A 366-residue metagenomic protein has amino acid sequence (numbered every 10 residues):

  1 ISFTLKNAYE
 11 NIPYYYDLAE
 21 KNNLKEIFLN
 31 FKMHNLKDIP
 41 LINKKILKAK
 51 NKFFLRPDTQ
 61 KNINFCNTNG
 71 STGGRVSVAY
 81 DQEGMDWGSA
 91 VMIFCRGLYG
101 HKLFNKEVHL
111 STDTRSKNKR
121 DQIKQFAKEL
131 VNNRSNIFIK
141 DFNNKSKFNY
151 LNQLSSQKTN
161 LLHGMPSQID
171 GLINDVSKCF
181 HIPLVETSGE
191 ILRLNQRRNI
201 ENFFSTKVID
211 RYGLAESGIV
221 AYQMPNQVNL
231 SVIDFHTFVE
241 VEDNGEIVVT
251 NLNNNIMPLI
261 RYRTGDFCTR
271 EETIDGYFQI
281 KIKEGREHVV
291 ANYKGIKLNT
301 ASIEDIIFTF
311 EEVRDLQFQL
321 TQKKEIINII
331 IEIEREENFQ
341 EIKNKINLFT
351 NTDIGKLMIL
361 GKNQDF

Functional and structural regions predicted by a protein language model:
I1-N67, G73-S89, I93-K106, D113 (+3 more regions): Nucleotide 5′-phosphate-binding alpha/beta core
L36-D38, N62-C66, R120-K124, D141 (+2 more regions): Short hydrophobic/aromatic-rich motifs at helix boundaries and adjacent loops
I42, I46-F54, L103-F104, F126-V131 (+2 more regions): Short N-terminal helix-initiation segments at or just after the protein's N-terminus
G70-S71, I233: A short acidic Gly-Thr/Ser loop motif
T72-A79, S135-N136, E240: Short acidic, glycine/Ser/Thr-rich loop/turn "cap" segments at secondary-structure junctions
R75, R115-K117, N254-M257: Short, acidic Gly/Pro/Ser/Thr-rich loop/turn segments
I93-K128, N136-K140: Conserved AMP-binding loop of ANL adenylate-forming enzymes
V131-F366: Active-site glycine/GP-rich loop and adjacent strand/helix microenvironment that borders small-molecule binding pockets
